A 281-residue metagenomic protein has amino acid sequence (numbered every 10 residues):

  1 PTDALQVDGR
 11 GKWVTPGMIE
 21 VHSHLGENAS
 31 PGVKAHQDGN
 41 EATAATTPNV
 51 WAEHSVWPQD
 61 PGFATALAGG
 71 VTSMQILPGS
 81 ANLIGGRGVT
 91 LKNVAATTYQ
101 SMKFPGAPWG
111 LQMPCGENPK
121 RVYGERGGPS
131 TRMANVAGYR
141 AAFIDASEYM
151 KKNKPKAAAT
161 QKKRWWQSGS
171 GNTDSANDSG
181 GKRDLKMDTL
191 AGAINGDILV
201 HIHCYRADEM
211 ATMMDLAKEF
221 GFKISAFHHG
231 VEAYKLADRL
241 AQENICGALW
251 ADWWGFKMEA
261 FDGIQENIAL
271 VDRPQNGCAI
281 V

Functional and structural regions predicted by a protein language model:
P1-T15, G32: Histidine-rich, glycine-flanked metal-binding segment
G11, H22, A66, M213 (+1 more regions): Divalent metal-coordination and catalytic microenvironments
M18-N28: Histidine-centered catalytic micro-motifs
H24, G116, Y205-A207, G230-E232 (+1 more regions): Active-site beta-loop-alpha junctions enriched in small/polar residues
S30-P31, Q37-T43, T47-V50, L199 (+1 more regions): His/Asp/Glu-enriched, well-ordered alpha-helical/loop segment that forms or immediately abuts the divalent-metal
G32-V56, V94-T97, P119, K162-S170 (+2 more regions): Active-site gating loops and adjacent loop-to-helix segments of metal-dependent hydrolytic enzymes
N40-A44, E53-D60, P129-M133, A207 (+1 more regions): Soluble non-cytosolic domains of exported or imported proteins
G62, L67-H228: Polyanionic/metal-chelating signatures
